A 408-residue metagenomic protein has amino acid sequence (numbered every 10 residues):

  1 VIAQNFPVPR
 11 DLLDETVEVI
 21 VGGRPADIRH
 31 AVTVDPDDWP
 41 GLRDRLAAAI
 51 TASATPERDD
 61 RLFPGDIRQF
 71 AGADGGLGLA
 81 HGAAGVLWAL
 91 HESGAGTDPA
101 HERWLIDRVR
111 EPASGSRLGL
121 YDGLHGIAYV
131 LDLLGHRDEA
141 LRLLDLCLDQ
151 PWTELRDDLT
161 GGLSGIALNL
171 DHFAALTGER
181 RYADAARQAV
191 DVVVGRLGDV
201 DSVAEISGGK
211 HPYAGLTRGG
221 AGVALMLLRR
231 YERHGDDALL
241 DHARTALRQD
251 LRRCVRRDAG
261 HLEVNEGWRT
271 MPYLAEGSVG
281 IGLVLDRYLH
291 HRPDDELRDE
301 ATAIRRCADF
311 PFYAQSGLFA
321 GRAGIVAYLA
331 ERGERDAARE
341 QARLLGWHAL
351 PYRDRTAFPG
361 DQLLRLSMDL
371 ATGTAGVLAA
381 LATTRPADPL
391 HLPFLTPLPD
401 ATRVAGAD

Functional and structural regions predicted by a protein language model:
V1-H81, G115-G119, Y352-L363, L381-D388 (+1 more regions): Regulatory N- and C-terminal appendages and interdomain linkers associated with kinase/kinase-like NTP transferase
A31-V32, A84-G96, G126-H136, I166-E179 (+4 more regions): Well-ordered alpha-helical scaffold segments within catalytic/enzyme domains
R43-D60, A95-G115, G135-R156, A185-V203 (+4 more regions): Long, well-ordered core segments of solenoidal/helical folds
L62, A89, H101, S116-G119 (+10 more regions): Long, distal/terminal scaffolding or interaction modules with repetitive or compositionally biased sequence
D66-H81, R108-D122, Q150-L163, A204-A221 (+3 more regions): Solvent-exposed loop and edge beta-strand segments that line ligand/cofactor-binding and catalytic clefts
D157-R253: Solenoidal tandem-repeat scaffolds enriched in leucines and small polar residues
H234, A246-V279, V284-L289: Alpha-helical scaffold segments of alpha-solenoid architecture
F312-A337, Q341: Loop/turn-rich, solvent-exposed surfaces of beta-rich toroidal or solenoidal domains
